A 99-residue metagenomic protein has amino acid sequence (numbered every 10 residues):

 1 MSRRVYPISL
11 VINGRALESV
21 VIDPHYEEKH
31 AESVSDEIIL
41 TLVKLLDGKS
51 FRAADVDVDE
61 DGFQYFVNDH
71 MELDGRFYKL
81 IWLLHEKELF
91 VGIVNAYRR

Functional and structural regions predicted by a protein language model:
M1-R99: Ribonuclease/tRNase effector modules and their secretory precursors
